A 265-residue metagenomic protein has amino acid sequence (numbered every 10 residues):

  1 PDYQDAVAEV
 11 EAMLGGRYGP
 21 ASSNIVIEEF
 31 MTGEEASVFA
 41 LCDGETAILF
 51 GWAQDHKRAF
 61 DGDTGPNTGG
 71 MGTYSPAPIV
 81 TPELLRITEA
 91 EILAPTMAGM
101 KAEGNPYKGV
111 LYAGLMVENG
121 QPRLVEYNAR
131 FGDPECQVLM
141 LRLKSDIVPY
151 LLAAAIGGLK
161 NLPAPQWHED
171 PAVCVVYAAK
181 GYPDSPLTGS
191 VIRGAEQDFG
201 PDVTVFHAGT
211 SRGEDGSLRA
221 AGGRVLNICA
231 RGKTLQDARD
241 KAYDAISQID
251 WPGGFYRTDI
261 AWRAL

Functional and structural regions predicted by a protein language model:
P1, A40-C42, Y177-A179, A230-G232: Short beta-strand-to-loop capping motifs
P1-E135: Internal nucleotide-binding/catalytic subdomain
Q4-A8, P183-P186, K233-D240: Short, conserved charged micro-motifs
F60-G62, L162-A164, S211-L218: Short beta-strand/turn micro-motifs at beta-sheet edges
G69, V175, A238: Residue-level signal for inorganic ion chemistry
E89-L111, N128-D202, G213: Active-site "cap" helix and flanking loop/linker of ATP-utilizing ligase/carboxylase catalytic domains
N119, Q166-E169, D198-F199, L218-R224: A structural signal for short secondary-structure junctions
T210-D215, R219-L265: Generic C-terminus detector
